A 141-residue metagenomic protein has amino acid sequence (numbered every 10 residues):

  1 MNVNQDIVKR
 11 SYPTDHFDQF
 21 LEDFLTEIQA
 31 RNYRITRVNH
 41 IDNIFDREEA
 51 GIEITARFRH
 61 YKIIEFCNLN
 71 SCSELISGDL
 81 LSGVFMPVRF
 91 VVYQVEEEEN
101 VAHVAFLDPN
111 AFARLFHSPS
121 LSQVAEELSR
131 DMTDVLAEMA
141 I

Functional and structural regions predicted by a protein language model:
M1-R31: Terminal, regulation- and interaction-focused segments at domain boundaries
N2, A56-F58, V95-E98: Short, ordered beta-strand-loop transition motifs
R10, D15, G78-V92, V135-I141: Short secondary-structure transition/capping segments
T26-G78: Ser/Thr-rich, low-complexity intrinsically disordered terminal regions
I63-E99: Short, internal acidic amphipathic alpha-helical interface segments that mediate docking to partner proteins
F90-S118: Beta-strand/loop substructures that line and gate deep hydrophobic ligand-binding cavities in soluble
A105, F112-I141: Well-ordered alpha/beta subsegment
